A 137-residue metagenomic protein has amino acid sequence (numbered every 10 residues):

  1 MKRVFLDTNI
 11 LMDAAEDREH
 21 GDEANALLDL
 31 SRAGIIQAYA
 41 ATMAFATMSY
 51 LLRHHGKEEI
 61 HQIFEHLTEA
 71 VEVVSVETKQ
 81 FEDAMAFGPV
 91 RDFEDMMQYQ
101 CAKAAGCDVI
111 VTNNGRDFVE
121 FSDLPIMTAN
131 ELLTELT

Functional and structural regions predicted by a protein language model:
M1-Y39, R53-E58, Q62, E120 (+1 more regions): Short, well-structured N-terminal submotif of metal-dependent ribonuclease cores
K2-R3, A70, K103-T137: Acidic, PIN/NYN-like endoribonuclease modules and their adjacent C-terminal/linker elements
I10, A44, Q80, Q98 (+1 more regions): Alpha-helix capping/helix-boundary segments
Y39, V74, M127: General small-molecule cofactor/ligand-binding pocket signal
Y50-S75: Helix-adjacent hinge/juxtasegments
L51-L52, V73, F87-G88, F121-P125: Short secondary-structure transition/capping segments
E72-N113: Active-site neighborhoods of divalent-metal-dependent phosphate/nucleic-acid chemistry enzymes
